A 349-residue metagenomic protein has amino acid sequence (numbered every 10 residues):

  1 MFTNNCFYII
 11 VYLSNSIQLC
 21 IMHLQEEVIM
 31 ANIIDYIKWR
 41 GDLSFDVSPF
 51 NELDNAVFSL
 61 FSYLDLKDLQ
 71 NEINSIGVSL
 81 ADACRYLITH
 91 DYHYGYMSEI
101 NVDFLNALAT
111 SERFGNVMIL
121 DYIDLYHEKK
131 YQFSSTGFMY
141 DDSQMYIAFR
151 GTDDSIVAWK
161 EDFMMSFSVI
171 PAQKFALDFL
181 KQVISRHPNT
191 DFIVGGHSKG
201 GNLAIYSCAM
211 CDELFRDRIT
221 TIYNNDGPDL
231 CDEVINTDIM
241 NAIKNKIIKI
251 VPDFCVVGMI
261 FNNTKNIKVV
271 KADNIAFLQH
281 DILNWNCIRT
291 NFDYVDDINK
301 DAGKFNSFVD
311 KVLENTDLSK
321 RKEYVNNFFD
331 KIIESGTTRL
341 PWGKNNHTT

Functional and structural regions predicted by a protein language model:
V11, E27-V28: Acidic, Ala/Val/Gly-enriched low-complexity intrinsically disordered segments
S14-S16: Serine residues within intrinsically disordered or low-complexity segments
I21, V28-I29: Residue-level detector of intrinsically disordered terminal segments
M30-L53, F58-E72, G77-N116, D121-M145 (+3 more regions): Alpha/beta hydrolase fold serine-hydrolase catalytic domain that processes acyl esters and thioesters
G196-G200, A204: Gly/Ala-rich beta-loop-alpha elbow adjacent to hydrolase catalytic centers
A204-E213: Short glycine-enriched nucleophile-adjacent loop and the immediately C-terminal alpha-helix near the catalytic center
